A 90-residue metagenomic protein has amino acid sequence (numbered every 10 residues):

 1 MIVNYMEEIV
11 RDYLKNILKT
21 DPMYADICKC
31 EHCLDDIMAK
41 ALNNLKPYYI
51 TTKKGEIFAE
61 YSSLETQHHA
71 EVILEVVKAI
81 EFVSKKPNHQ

Functional and structural regions predicted by a protein language model:
M1-Q90: Intrinsically disordered, low-complexity, basic-enriched segments
